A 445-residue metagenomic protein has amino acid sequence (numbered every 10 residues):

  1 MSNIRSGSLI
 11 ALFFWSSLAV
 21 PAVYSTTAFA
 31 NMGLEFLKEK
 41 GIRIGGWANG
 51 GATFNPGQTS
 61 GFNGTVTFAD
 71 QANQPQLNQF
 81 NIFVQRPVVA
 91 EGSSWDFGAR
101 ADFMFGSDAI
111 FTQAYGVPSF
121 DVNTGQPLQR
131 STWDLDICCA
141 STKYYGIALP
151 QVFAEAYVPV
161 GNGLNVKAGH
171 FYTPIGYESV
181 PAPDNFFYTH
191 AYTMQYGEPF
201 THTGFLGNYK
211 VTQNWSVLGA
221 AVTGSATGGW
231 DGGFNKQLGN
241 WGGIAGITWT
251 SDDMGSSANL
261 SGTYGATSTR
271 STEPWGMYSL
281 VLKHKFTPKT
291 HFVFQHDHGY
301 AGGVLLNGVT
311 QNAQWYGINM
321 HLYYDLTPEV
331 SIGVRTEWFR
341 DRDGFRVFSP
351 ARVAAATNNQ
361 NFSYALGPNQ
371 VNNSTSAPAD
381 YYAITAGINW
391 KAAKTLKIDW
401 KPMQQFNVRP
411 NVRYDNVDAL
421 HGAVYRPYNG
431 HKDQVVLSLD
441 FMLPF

Functional and structural regions predicted by a protein language model:
M1-T67, N359-N372, F445: N-terminal periplasmic/intermembrane-space "pro-region" immediately following the signal or transit peptide
T26-I44, G57, V88-G98, P159-L164 (+6 more regions): Short loop/turn motifs that connect adjacent beta-strands in outer-membrane beta-barrel proteins
G33-E35, F83-P87, E155-Y157, N165 (+7 more regions): Transmembrane beta-barrel domains of outer membrane proteins
G46-F54, A99-F105, A168-H170, G219-T223 (+4 more regions): Transmembrane beta-barrel strands of outer-membrane/channel proteins
T53-L77, A423-G430: Surface-exposed strand-loop-strand hairpins of Gram-negative outer-membrane beta-barrel proteins
Q58-A72, I110-W249, N259-A266, V353-A356 (+1 more regions): Surface-exposed coil loops of outer-membrane beta-barrel proteins
F68-A69, T112, C138-A140, D252-F445: Outer-membrane beta-barrel pore domains
Q79-F83, Q151-F153, G204-L206, I244-G246 (+4 more regions): Membrane-embedded beta-strand positions in outer-membrane beta-barrel channels/transporters
